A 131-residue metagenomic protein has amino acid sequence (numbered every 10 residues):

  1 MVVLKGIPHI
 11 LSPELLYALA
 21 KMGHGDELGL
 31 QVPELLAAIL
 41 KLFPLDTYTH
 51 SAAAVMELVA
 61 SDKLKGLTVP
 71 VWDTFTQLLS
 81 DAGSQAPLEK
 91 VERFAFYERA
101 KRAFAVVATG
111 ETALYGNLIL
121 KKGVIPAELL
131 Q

Functional and structural regions predicted by a protein language model:
M1-Q31: Long, hydrophobic N-terminal alpha-helical segment
A18, M22, L35-D46, T74-A82 (+1 more regions): Change "in soluble alpha/beta enzymes" to "in soluble alpha/beta proteins
E27, A52-V55, G123, Q131: Generic preference for flexible, low-structure residues
Q31-S61: Long, charge-dense
V59-Q131: Glycine-rich, aromatic-bearing surface loops/beta-hairpins
